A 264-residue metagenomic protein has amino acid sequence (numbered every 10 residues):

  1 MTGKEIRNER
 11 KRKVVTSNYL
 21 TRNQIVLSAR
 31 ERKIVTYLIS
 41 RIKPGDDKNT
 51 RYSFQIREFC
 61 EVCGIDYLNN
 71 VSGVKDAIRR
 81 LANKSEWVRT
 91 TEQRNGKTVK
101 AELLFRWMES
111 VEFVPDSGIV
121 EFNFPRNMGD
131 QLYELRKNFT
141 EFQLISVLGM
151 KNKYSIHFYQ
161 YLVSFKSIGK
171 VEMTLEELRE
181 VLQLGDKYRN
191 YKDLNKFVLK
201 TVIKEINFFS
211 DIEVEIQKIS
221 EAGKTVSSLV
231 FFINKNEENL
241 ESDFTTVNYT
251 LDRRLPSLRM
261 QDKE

Functional and structural regions predicted by a protein language model:
M1-E264: Charged, alpha-helix-forming regions
